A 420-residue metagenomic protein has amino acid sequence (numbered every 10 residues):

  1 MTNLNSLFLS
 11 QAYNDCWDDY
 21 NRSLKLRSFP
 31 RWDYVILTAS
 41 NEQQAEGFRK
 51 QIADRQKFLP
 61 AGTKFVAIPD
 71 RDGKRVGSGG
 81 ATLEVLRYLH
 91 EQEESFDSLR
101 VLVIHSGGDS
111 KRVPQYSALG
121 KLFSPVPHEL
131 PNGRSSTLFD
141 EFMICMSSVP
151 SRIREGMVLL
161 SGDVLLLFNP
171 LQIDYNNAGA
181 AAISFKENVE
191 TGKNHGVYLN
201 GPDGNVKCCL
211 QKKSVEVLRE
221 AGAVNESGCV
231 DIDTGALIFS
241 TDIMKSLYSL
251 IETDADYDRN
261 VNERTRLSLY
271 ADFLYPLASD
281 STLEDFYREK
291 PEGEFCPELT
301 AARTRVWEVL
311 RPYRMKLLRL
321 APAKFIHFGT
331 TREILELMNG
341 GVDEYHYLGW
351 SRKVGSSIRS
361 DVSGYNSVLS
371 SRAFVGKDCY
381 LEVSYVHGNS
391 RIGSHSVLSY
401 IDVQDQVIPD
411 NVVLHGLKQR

Functional and structural regions predicted by a protein language model:
M1-A178: Conserved N-terminal catalytic core of the sugar/cofactor nucleotidyltransferase
M1-S40, K57, V66-T82, L86 (+6 more regions): Left-handed beta-helix
K50-Q56, S106-G108, L210-V215, L237 (+1 more regions): Short, functional N-terminal and low-complexity linear motifs
D97-S98, S117-G120, S124-V261, R319: Conserved core of the sugar-phosphate nucleotidyltransferase
L102, V113-L119, K193-H195, I232-G235 (+5 more regions): A broad "ordered helical/assembly scaffold" signature
D109, Q211-D231, Y385-N389, G393-S396 (+1 more regions): Contiguous hydrophobic segments
